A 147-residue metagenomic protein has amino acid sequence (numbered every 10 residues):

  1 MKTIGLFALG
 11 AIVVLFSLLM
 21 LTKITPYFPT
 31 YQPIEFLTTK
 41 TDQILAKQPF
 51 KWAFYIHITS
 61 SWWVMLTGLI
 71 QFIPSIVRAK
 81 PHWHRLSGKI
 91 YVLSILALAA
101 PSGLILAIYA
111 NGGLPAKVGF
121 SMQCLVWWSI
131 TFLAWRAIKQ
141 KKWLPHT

Functional and structural regions predicted by a protein language model:
M1-T147: Alpha-helical membrane insertion/targeting regions
